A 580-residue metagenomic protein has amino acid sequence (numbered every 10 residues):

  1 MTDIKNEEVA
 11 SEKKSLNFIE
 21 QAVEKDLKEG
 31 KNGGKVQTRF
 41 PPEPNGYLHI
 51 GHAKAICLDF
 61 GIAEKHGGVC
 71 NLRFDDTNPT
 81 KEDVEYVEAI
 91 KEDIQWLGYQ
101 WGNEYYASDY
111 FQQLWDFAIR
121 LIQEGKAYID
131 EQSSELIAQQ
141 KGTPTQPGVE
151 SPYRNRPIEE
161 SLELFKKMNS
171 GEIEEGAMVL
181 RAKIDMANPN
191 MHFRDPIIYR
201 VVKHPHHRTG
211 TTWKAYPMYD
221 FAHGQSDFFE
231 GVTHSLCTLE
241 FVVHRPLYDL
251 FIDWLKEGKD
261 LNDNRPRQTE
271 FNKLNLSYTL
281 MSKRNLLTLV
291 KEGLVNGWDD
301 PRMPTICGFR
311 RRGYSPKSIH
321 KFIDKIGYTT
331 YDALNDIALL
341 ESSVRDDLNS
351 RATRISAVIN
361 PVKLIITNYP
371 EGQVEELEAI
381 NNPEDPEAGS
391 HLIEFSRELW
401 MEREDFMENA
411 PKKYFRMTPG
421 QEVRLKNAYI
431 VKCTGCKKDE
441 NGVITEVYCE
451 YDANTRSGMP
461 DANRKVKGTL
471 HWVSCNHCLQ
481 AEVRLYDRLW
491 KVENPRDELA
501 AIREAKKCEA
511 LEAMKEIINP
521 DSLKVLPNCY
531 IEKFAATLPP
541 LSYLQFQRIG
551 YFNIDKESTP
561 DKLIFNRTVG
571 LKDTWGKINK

Functional and structural regions predicted by a protein language model:
M1-K14, K580: Basic/polar N-terminal segments that are highly enriched at the extreme N-terminus, encompassing both cleavable
K14-K91, H206-T238: N-terminal catalytic cores of NTP/NDP-binding nucleotidyl/phosphoryl-transfer enzymes
G30, D59, I90, L121 (+3 more regions): Residue-level signal for inorganic ion chemistry
P41-P44, R73-K81, N103-Q112, E135 (+5 more regions): Conserved short loop/turn motifs at secondary-structure junctions
L72, D76-N78, V84, Y106 (+4 more regions): Active-site cores that bind ATP or allylic diphosphates and position pyrophosphate for catalysis
Y86-Q112, F117-R120, G125-Y128: A glycine-rich helix N-cap at a beta->alpha junction
F241, R245, D249-F251, K317-H320 (+2 more regions): Core subunits and conserved enzymes of cellular information-processing and envelope-translocation systems across
D263-S343: Long, charged, mostly alpha-helical binding arms that flank functional sites
